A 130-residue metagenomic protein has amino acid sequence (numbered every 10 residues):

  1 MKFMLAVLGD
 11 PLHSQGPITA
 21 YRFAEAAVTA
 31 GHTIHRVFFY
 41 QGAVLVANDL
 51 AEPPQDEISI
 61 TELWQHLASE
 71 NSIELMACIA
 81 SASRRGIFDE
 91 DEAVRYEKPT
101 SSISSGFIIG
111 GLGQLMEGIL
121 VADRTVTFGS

Functional and structural regions predicted by a protein language model:
F3, I34-V37, L75: Hydrophobic/aromatic residues located in beta-strands of well-ordered beta-sheets within soluble catalytic
F3-I18, V46-E52: Short, glycine-rich nucleotide/cofactor-binding loops
A6-L8, F38-F39, I79, T127-G129: Short beta-strand segments
P17-A30, V37: Histidine-anchored nucleotide/phosphate-binding helix
A24-E25, T61-L63, G110-Q114: A generic local structural motif
F38-N48, S81: Short, conserved active-site loops that position catalytic residues or coordinate cofactors/metal ions across diverse
P53-A82: A glycine-rich helix N-cap at a beta->alpha junction
I79-S130: N-terminal glycine-rich phosphate/adenylate-binding segment common to multiple enzyme folds
